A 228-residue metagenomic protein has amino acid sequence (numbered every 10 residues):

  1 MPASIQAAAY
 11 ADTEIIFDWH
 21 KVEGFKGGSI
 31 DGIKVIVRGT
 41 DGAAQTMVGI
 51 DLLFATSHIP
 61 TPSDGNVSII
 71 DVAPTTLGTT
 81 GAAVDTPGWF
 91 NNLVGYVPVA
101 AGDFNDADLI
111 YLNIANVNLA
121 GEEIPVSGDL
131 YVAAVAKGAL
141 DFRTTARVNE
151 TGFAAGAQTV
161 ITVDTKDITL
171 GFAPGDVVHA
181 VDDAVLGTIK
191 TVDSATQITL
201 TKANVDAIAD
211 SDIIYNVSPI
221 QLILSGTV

Functional and structural regions predicted by a protein language model:
M1-Y10, L119-A146, N216-V228: C-terminal interaction-tip segments
P2-E23, T40-V48, T61-N66, G78 (+1 more regions): Surface-exposed ligand/attachment interfaces on beta-rich extracellular proteins
I16-A55, F172-G175: Beta-rich globular "head" domains
I16-G27, N118-I124, D164-I168: Extracellular and analogous surface-interaction loops
V35-D41, T56-P62, A133-F142, V181-D182: Short, flexible beta-strand-to-coil junctions
R38-N92: Surface-exposed turn/loop modules enriched in turn-prone residues
A73-E122: Extended, solvent-exposed segments with strong compositional bias
R143-N216: Autoprocessing Asn-cyclization modules and mimics
